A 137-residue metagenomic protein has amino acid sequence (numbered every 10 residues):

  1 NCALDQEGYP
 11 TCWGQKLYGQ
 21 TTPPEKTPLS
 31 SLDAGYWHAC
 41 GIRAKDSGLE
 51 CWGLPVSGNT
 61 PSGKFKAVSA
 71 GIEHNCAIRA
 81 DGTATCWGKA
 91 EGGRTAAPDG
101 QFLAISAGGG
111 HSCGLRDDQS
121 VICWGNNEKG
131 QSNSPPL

Functional and structural regions predicted by a protein language model:
N1-A3, C12, H38-G41, C51 (+4 more regions): Conserved core positions of repeat-based scaffolds
Q6, A34-Y36, A70-G71, A80 (+2 more regions): Residue-level detector of Asp-centered blade-edge/turn motifs that repeat once per structural unit in beta-propeller
Y9, S47-G48, T83, S120: Structural motif
Q15-Q20, Y36-H38, L54-V56, I72-H74 (+3 more regions): Consensus positions within tandem repeat domains that build extended binding/scaffold surfaces
P23-K26, N59-S62, A96-D99, P135-P136: Surface loop/turn motifs at the tips and blade-to-blade linkers of beta-strand repeat domains
L29-S31, F65-A67, L103: Repeated scaffold domains used in trafficking and secretory/extracellular systems, primarily beta-propellers
